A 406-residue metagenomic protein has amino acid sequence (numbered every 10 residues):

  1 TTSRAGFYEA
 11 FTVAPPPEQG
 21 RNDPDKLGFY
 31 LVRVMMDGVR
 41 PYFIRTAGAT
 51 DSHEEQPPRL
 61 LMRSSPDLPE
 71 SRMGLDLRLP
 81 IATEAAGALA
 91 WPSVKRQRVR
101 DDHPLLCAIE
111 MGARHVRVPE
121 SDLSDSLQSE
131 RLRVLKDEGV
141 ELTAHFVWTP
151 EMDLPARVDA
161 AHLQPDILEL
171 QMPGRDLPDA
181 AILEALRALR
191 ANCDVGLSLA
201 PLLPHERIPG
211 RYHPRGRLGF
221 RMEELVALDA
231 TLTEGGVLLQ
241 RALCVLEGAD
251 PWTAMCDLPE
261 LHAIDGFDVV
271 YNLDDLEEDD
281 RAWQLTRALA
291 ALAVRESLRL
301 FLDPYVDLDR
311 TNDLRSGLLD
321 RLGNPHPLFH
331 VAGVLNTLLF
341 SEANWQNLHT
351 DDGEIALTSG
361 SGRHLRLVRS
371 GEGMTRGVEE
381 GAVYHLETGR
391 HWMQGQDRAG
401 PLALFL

Functional and structural regions predicted by a protein language model:
T1, D153, L177-L300: Noncatalytic carbohydrate-binding groove/subsite architecture in carbohydrate-active enzymes
T1-D25, L89, N272-H330, L339 (+1 more regions): Aromatic/acidic polysaccharide-binding cleft in carbohydrate-active enzymes
T2, S71-L77, A90, R114-V118 (+6 more regions): Hydrophobic faces of well-ordered beta-strands that scaffold small-molecule active sites in alpha/beta enzyme cores
Y30-E110: N-terminal carbohydrate-binding accessory modules
Y30-F43, R390-L406: C-terminal beta-strand-rich structural cap/linker in extracellular carbohydrate-active enzymes
W91-I109, L127-E130, P150-A161, R221-T231 (+1 more regions): Short, acidic/polar
S93-S124, R131-H145, R157-E169, L239-Q240: Catalytic domains of carbohydrate-active enzymes, especially glycoside hydrolases
N347-H391, G400-L406: Carbohydrate-binding surface patches
